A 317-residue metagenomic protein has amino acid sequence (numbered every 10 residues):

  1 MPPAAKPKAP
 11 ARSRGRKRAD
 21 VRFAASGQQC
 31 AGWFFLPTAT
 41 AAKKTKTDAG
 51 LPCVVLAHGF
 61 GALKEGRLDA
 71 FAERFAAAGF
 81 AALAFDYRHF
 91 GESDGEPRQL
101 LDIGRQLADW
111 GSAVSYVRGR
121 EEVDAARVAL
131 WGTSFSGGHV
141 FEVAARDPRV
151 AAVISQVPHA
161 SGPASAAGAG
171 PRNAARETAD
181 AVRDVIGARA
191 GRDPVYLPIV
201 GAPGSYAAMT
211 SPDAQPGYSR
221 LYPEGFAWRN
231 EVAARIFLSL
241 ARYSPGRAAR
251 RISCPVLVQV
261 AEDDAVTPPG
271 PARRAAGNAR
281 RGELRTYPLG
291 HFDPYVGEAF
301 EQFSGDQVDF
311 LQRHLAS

Functional and structural regions predicted by a protein language model:
P2-A49: N-terminal cap/lid segment of alpha/beta-hydrolase-fold proteins
F60-E73, Y87, G270: The serine-hydrolase catalytic nucleophile loop
L63-R67, F90-A125, V296-F303: Catalytic nucleophile-loop/oxyanion-hole region of alpha/beta-hydrolase and closely related hydrolase-like folds
R74-D94: Conserved alpha/beta-hydrolase
F141-L221: Alpha/beta-hydrolase-fold enzymes
I252, V258-V260: Short beta-strand/loop motif that positions the catalytic acidic residue of the alpha/beta-hydrolase fold
A265-P271: Conserved alpha/beta-hydrolase "acid-adjacent" motif
Y287-S317: Catalytic active-site module of serine/aspartate enzymes centered on a nucleophile-bearing elbow/loop
